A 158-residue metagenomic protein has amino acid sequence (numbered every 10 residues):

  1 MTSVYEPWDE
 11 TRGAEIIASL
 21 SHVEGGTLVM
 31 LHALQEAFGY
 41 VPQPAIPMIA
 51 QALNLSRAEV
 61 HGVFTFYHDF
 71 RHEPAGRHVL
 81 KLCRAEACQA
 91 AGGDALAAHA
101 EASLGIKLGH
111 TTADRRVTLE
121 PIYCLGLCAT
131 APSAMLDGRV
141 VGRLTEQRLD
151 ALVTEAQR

Functional and structural regions predicted by a protein language model:
M1-R158: Signature of N-terminal electron-transfer/Fe-S-associated modules in redox systems
